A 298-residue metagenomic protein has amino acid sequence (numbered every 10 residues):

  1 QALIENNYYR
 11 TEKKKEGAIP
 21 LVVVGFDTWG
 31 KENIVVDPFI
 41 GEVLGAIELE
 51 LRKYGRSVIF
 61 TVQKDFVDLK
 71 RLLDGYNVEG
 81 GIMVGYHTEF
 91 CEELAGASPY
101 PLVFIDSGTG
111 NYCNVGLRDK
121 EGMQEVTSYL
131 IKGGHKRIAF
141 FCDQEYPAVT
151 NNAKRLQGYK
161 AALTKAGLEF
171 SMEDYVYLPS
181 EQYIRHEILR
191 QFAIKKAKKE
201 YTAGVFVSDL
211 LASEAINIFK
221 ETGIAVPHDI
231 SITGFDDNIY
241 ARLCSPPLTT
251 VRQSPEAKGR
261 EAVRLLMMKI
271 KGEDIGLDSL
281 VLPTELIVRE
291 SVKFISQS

Functional and structural regions predicted by a protein language model:
Q1-G17: N-terminal helix-turn-helix DNA-binding module of bacterial transcription factors
A18-S128, A193-K196: Alpha-helical recognition/docking segments in bacterial nutrient-uptake and carbohydrate-utilization systems
P20-V22, G75-V84, A139-C142, A197-S208 (+1 more regions): Periplasmic-binding protein-like
L51-V62, L156, K160-R185: Short beta-strand elements in bilobed, periplasmic/extracellular small-molecule ligand-binding domains
V115-F141, Q157-A161, Q182-A193, A212 (+1 more regions): Hydrophobic alpha-helical segments within soluble ligand-binding/sensing domains
V126-L168, D278-V292: An alpha-beta-alpha
K136-R137, F170-D174, V226-S231: Short acidic capping loops at alpha-helix termini that bridge into adjacent secondary structure
H186, R190-S298: Flexible loop/turn connectors
